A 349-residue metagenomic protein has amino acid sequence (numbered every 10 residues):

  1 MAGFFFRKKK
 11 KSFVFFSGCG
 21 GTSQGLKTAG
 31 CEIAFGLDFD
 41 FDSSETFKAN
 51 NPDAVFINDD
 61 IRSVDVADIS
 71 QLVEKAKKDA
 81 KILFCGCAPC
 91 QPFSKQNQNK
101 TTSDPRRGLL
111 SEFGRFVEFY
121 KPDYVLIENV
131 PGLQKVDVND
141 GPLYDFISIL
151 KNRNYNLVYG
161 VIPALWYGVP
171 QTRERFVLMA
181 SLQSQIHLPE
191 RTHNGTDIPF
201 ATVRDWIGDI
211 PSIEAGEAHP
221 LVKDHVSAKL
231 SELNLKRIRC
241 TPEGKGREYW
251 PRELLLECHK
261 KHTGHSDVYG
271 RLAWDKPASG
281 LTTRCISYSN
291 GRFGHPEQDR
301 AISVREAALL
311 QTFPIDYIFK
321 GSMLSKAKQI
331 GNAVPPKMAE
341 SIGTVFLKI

Functional and structural regions predicted by a protein language model:
A2-K121, P131-K135, D140-Y144: Core alpha/beta nucleotide-donor-binding catalytic domains of modification enzymes
K10, E174-F176, S279: Change "...and in nucleic-acid phosphodiester-cleaving endonucleases..." to "...and in nucleic-acid processing enzymes
P52-D53, P122, Y155, I315: Proline-centered flexible-loop/turn and helix-kink motifs
D59, G160-I162, S322: Conserved beta-strand termini and adjacent loop/short-helix elements that scaffold enzyme active sites in alpha/beta
Q71-K78, Q91-S266: Class I S-adenosyl-L-methionine
H225-I349: C-terminal target-recognition/interaction regions appended to catalytic cores
